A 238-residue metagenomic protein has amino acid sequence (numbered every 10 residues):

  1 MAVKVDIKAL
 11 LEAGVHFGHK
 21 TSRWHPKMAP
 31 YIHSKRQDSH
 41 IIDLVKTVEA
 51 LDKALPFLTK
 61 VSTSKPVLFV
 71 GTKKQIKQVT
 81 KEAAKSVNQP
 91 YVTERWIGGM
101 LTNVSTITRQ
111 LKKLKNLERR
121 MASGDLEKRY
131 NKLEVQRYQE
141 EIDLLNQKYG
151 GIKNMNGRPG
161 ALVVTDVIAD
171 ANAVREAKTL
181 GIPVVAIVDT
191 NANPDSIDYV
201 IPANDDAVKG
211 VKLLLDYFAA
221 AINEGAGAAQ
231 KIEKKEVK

Functional and structural regions predicted by a protein language model:
M1-K65, T72-M121, V135, M155 (+2 more regions): N-terminal cationic and glycine-rich segments that engage phosphates or anionic surfaces
A9, T21-S22, T106, G151-N156 (+4 more regions): Replace "in large, NTP-powered and nucleic-acid-processing enzymes" with "in large, NTP-powered factors and other
G14, F69, L162, L214: Residue-level signature of catalytic and energy-coupling elements of molecular machines, predominantly ATP/GTP-dependent
V15, K46, T72-Q75, E94-L101 (+4 more regions): Short, ordered loop/turn segments at secondary-structure junctions
K65, Q89, G157-G160, L180-P183 (+1 more regions): Short glycine-/polar-rich loops that comprise or flank the Walker A/P-loop and associated switch/sensor motifs
E127-Y130, E134-Q139, D143, E224-K238: Internal, active-site/partner-interface "lid" segment
K132-V164, I168-L180, V185: Extended, charged alpha-helical interaction scaffolds
N172-A229: Short glycine/threonine-rich loop/turn motifs
